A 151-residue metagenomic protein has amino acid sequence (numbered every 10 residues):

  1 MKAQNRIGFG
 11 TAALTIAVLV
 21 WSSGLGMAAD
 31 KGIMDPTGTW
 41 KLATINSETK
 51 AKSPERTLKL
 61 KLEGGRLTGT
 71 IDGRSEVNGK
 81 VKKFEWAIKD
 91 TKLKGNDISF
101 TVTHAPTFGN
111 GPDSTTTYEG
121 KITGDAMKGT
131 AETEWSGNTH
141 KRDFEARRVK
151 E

Functional and structural regions predicted by a protein language model:
K2-L14: Bacterial N-terminal signal peptides that target proteins for export
T11-S23: Bacterial N-terminal signal peptides
G24-A28: Signal peptide processing junction and immediate N-terminal pro/mature segment of secreted/exported proteins
A29-I122, T130-E132, S136-E151: Central antiparallel beta-sheet cores of small beta-barrel/beta-sandwich binding domains
